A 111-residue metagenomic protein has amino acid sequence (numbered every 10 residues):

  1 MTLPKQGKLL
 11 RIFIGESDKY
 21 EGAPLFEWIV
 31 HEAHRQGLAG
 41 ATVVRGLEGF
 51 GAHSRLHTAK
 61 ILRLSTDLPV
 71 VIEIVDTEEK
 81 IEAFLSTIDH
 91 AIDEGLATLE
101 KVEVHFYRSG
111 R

Functional and structural regions predicted by a protein language model:
M1-R111: Positively charged, small/polar-rich N-terminal and surface patches that mediate targeting and assembly and bind
